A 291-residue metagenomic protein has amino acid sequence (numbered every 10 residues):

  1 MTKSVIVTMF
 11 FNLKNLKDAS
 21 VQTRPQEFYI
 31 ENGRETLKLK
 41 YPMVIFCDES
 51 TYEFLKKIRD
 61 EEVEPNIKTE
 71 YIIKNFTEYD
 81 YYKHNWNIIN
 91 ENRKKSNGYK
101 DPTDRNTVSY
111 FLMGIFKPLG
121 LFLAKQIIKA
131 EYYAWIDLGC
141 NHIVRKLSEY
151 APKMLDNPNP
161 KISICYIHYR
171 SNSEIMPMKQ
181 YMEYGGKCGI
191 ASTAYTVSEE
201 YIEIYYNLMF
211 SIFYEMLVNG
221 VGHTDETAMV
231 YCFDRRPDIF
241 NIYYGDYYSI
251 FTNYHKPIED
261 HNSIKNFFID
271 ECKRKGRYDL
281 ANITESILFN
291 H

Functional and structural regions predicted by a protein language model:
M1-F28: N-proximal low-complexity "stem/linker" segments adjacent to membrane-targeting elements
S20-G33, L119, L147-P152, T227: Well-ordered, non-membrane alpha-helical segments in soluble/globular domains
Q26-P42, E61: Short, acidic, metal-binding catalytic loop of nucleotide-sugar glycosyltransferases
Y52-N66, N85-I88, F233: Short, aromatic/basic amphipathic alpha-helical patches
E64-I127: Active-site-proximal specificity loops/subdomain of glycosyltransferases
S109, M113-C165: GT-A fold catalytic core of metal-dependent nucleotide-sugar glycosyltransferases, centered on the diacidic
C140-K146, I164, E183-F268: Catalytic core and acceptor-binding pocket of nucleotide-sugar-dependent glycosyltransferases
I162-M176: Short beta-strand-to-loop element that shapes/binds the nucleotide-sugar donor at the catalytic cleft/hinge
